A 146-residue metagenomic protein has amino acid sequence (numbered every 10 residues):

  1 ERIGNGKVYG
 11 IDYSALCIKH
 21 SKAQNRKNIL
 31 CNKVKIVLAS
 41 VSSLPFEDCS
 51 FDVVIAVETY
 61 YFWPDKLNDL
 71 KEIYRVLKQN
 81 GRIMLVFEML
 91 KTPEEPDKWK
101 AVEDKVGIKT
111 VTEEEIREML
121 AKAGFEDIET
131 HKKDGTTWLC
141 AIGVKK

Functional and structural regions predicted by a protein language model:
E1-S43: Class I SAM-dependent methyltransferase SAM/SAH-binding core
I3, L30, W63-P64, L77-Q79: Helix-to-beta-strand junctions that scaffold the AdoMet/dcAdoMet cofactor pocket in Class I SAM-dependent enzymes
S42-V54: A short acidic, Gly/Pro-enriched loop at the edge of an enzyme's catalytic core that lines a small-molecule cofactor
A56-T59: A short beta-strand submotif of the Rossmann-like class I SAM-dependent methyltransferase core that lines
L67-R82: A short glycine-rich, Lys/Arg-flanked "PGG" loop and its adjoining helix->strand segment in the class I
R82-E113: Conserved class I S-adenosyl-L-methionine
A123-K146: Core SAM-dependent methyltransferase catalytic element
